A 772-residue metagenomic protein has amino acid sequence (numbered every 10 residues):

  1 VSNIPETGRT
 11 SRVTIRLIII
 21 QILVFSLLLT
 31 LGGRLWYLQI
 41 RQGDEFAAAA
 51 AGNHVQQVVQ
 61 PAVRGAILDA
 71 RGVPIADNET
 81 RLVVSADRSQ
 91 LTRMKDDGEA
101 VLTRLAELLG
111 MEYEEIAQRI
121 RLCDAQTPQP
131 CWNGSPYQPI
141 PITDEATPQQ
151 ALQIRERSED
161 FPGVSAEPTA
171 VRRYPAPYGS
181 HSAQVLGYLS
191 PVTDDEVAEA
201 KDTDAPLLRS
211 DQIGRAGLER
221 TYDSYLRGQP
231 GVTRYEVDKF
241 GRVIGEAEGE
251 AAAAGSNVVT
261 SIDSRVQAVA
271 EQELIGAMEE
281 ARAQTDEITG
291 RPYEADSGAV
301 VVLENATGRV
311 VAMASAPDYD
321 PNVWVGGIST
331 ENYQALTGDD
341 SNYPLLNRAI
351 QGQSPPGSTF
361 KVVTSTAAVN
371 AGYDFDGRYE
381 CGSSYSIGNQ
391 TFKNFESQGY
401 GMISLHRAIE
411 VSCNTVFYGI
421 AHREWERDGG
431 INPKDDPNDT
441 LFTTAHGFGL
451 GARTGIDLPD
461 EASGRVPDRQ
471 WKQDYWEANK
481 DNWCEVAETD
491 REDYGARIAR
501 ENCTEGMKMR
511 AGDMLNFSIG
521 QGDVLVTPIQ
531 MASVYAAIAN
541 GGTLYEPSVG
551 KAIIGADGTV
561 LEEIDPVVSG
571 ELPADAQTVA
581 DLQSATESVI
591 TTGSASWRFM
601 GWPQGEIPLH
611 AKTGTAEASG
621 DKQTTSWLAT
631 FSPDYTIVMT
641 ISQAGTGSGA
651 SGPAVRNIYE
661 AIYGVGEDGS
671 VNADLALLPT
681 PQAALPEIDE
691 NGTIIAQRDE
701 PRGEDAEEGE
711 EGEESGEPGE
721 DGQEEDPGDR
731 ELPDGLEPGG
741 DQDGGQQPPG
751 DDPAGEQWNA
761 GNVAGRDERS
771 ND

Functional and structural regions predicted by a protein language model:
V1-A251, E280-A299, N305, A421 (+12 more regions): Membrane-proximal periplasmic segments of bacterial cell-envelope enzymes, especially penicillin-binding proteins
D69, D238, D286, I387 (+3 more regions): Acidic surface patches and DE-rich sequence motifs
L82, E99-E107, L152, E156 (+20 more regions): Solvent-exposed, polar/charged alpha-helical surfaces in well-ordered, non-transmembrane soluble domains, broadly
E115-T127, V171, D286-A306, G382 (+4 more regions): Acidic/histidine-enriched alpha-helical segments
I154, A254, V258-I275, A696-G703 (+3 more regions): N-terminal leader/targeting segments and the immediately adjacent pre-domain N-terminus
V237-G249, I262, G298-V301, N305-S358 (+5 more regions): Beta-lactam-recognizing serine transpeptidase/beta-lactamase-like catalytic domain environment
V560-D565, G652-D734, D741, A760-D767: Short, gly/Ser/Thr-rich active-site loops of penicillin-recognizing serine hydrolases
